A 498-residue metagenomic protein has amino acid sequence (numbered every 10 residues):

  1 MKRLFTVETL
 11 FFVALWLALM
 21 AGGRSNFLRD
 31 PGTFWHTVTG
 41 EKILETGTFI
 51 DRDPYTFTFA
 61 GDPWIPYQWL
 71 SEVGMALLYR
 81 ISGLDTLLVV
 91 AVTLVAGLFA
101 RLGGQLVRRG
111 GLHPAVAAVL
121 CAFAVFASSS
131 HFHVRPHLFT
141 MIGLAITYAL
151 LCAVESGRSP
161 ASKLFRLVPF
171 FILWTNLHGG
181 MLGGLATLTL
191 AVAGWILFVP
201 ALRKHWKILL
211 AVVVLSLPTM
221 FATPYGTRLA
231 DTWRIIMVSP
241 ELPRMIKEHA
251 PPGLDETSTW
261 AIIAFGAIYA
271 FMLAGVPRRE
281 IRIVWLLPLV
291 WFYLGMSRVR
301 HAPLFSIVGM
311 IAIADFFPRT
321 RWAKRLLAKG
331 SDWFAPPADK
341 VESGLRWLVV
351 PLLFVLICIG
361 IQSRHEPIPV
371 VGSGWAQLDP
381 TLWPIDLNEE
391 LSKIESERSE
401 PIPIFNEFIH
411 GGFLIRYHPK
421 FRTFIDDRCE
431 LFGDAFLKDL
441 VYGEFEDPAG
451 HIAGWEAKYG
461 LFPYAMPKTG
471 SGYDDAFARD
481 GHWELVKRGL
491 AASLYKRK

Functional and structural regions predicted by a protein language model:
M20, A124-S128, K163-G179, L215-T219 (+1 more regions): Membrane-interface alpha helices of multi-pass inner-membrane proteins
L44, F49, G179-R278, S306 (+1 more regions): Transmembrane catalytic cores of multi-pass membrane glycosyltransferases and polysaccharide-assembly enzymes
V89-R109: Transmembrane-helix motifs of polytopic, lipid-linked glycan transferases
T147-L164, I196, Y269-P277: Membrane-interface transmembrane helices that cradle and orient dolichyl/undecaprenyl
A153-I172, W206-A211, V284-P288: Short hydrophobic alpha-helices at membrane interfaces in multi-pass membrane enzymes
L326-S396, I409-G411, C429, G443-E446 (+1 more regions): Membrane-proximal, lumen/periplasm-facing interface regions of secretory-pathway glyco- and lipid-modifying enzymes
S392-D434, K458-K468, Y495: Short periplasmic/luminal acceptor-recognition loop of GT-C membrane glycosyltransferases, typified by
F436-L494: Periplasmic/luminal catalytic loop of GT-C fold multi-pass membrane glycosyltransferases that transfer sugars from
